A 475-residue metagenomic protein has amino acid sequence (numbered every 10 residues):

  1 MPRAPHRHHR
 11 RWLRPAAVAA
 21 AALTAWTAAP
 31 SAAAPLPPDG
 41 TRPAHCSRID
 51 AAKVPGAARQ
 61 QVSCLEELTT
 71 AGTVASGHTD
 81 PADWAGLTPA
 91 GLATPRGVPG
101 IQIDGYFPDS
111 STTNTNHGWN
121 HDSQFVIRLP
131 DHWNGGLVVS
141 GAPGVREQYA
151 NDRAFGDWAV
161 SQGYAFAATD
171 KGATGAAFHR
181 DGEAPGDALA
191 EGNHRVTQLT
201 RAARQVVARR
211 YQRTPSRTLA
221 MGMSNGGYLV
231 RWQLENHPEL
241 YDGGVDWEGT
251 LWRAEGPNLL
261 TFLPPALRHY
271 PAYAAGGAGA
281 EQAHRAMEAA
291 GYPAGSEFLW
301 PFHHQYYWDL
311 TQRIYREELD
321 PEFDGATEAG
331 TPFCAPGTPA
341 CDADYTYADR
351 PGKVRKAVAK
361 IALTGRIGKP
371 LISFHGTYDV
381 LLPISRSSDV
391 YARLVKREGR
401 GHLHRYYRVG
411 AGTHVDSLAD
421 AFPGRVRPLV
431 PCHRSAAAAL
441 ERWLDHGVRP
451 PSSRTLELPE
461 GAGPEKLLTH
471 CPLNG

Functional and structural regions predicted by a protein language model:
M1-P35: Secretory targeting and sorting signals
L36-T115, N120-S123, G249-R366, T455 (+2 more regions): Accessory cap/linker subdomain of secreted extracellular hydrolases
I103, T112, N116, V126 (+3 more regions): A fold-wide structural signal in alpha/beta-hydrolase
L129-N134, G186-H194, A202-S224: Gly/Ser-rich "nucleophile elbow"/oxyanion-hole loop immediately N-terminal to the catalytic nucleophile in hydrolases
W133-L137, S161-F166, R213-T218, E239-G243 (+2 more regions): Loop/turn elements at helix/coil->beta-strand transitions in domains of secreted/extracellular proteins
S140-R201, R209, S417-G424: Cap/lid segment of the alpha/beta-hydrolase catalytic domain
E147, R217-L267: Primarily recognizes the serine-hydrolase "nucleophile elbow" in alpha/beta-hydrolase and SGNH/GDSL folds
R316, D320-G475: C-terminal subdomain of alpha/beta-hydrolase-fold enzymes, centered on the catalytic histidine and its supporting
